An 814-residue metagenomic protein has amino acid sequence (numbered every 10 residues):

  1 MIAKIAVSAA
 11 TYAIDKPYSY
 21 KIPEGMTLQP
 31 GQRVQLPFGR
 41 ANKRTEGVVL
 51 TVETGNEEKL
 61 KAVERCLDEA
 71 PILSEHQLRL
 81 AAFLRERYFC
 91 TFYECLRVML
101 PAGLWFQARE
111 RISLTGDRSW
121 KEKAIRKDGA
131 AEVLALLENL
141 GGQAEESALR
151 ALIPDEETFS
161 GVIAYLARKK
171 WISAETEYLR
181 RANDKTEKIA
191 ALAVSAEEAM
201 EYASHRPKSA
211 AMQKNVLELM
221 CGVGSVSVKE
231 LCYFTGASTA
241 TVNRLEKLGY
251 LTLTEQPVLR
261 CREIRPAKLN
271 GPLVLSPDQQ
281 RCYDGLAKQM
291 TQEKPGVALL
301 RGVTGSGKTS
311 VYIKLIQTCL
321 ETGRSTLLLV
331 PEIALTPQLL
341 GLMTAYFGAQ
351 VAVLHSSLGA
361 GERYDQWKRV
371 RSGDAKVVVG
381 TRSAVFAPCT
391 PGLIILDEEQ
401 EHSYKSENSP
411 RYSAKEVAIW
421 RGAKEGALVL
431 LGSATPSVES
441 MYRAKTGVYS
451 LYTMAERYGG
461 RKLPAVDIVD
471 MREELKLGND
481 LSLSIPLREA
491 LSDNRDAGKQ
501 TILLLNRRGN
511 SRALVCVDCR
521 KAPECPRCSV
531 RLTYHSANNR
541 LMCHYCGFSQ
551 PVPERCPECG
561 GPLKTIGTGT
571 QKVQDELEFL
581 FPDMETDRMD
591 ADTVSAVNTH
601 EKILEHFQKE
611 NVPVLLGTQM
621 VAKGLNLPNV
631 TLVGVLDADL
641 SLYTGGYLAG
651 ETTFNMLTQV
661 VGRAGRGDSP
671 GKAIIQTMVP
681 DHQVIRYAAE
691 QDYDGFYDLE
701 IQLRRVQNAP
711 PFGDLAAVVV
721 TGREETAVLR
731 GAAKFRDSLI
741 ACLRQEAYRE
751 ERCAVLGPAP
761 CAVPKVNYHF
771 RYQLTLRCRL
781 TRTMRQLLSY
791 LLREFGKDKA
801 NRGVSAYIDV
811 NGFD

Functional and structural regions predicted by a protein language model:
M1, K16, Q32, K499 (+4 more regions): Residues at beta-strand starts and edge strands
M1-S433, K445-R461, C742, R782-D814: Accessory, non-ATPase domains that flank or precede helicase/AAA+ motor cores in DNA-metabolism machines
I172, L251, V351, I468 (+4 more regions): Generic structural signal for residues in well-ordered beta-strands
L269-S276, Q280, D284, E293-L729 (+2 more regions): Inter-lobe coupling/hinge segments of SF2-like helicase ATPases
T726-A741: Extracytoplasmic/periplasmic
C742-C761, R802-D809: Short beta-strand elements
E751-T781, L787-L791: C-terminal structured "cap/appendage" subdomains that terminate the fold
